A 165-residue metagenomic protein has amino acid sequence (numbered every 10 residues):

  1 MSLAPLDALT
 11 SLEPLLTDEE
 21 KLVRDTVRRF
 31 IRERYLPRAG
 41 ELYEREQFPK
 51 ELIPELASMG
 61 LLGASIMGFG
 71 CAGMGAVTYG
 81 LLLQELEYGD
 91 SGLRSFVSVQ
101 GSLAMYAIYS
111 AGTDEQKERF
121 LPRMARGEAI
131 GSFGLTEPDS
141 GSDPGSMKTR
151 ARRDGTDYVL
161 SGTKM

Functional and structural regions predicted by a protein language model:
M1-E19, A151: Intrinsic disorder at enzyme termini
L12-L16, L22-V23, Q84, G89: Glycine-rich beta->alpha junctions and the first turn(s) of the following alpha-helix
E13-L15, Y106-G112, R150: Short, well-ordered beta-strand elements within core beta-sheets of diverse protein domains
L15-R34, R38: Mature N-terminal segment immediately following signal peptide/propeptide cleavage in secreted/periplasmic
E20, I31, G60, L82 (+4 more regions): Buried hydrophobic positions in well-ordered alpha/beta secondary-structure cores of metabolic enzymes
P37-M59: Short secondary-structure junction/hinge motifs that connect adjacent elements
S58-I130: Internal helix-loop-helix
A72, E115-M165: Glycine-rich, Trp-frequent "lid" loop and neighboring beta-strands that shape and gate the flavin cofactor pocket
